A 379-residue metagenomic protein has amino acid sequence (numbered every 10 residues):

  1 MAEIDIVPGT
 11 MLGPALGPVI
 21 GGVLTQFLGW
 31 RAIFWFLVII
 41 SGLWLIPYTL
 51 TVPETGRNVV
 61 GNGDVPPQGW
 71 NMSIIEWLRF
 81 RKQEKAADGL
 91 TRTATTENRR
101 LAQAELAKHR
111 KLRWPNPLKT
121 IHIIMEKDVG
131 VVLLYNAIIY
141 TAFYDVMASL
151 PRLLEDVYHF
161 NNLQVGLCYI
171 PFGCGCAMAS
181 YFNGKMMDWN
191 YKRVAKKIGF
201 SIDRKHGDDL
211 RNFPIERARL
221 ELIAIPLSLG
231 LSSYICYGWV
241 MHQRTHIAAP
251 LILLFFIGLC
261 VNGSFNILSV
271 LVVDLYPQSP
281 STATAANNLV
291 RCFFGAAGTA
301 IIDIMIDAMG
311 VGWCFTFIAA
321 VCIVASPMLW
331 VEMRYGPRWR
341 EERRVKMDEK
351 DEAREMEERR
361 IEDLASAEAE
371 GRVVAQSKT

Functional and structural regions predicted by a protein language model:
M1, G263-Y276: Intracellular juxtamembrane helix-capping segments at the cytosolic ends of symmetry-related transmembrane helices
A2-D5, V157-G175, F213, A218 (+1 more regions): Loop-to-transmembrane helix entry
A2-L28, A32, V38-W44, F172-S180 (+1 more regions): Glycine-rich segments within core transmembrane alpha-helices of 12-TM secondary carriers
I20-L28, L154-E155, M186-M187, I304-G310: Interfacial helix-cap and linker-helix signal at transmembrane-aqueous boundaries of multi-pass secondary transporters
A32, Y48-P115, G184, D188-E216 (+1 more regions): Intracellular terminal tails of multi-pass secondary transporters
P115-G184, S264-V270: Extracytoplasmic gate region of multi-pass secondary transporters
V165-D209, P226-S233: Transmembrane alpha-helices of Major Facilitator/SLC transporters
I202-I267: C-terminal transmembrane helical hairpin of 12-TM major facilitator-type secondary transporters
